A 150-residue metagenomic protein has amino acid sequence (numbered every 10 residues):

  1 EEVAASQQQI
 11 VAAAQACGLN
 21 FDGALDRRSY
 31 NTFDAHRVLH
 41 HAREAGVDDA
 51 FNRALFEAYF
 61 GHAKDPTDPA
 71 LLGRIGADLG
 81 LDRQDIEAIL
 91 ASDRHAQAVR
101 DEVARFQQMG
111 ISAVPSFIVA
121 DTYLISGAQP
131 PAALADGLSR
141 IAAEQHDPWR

Functional and structural regions predicted by a protein language model:
E1-Y59, P148-W149: Structural alpha/beta surface segment adjacent to cysteine/selenocysteine redox centers across thiol/disulfide enzymes
H36, H40-R150: C-terminal cap of thioredoxin/glutaredoxin-like
